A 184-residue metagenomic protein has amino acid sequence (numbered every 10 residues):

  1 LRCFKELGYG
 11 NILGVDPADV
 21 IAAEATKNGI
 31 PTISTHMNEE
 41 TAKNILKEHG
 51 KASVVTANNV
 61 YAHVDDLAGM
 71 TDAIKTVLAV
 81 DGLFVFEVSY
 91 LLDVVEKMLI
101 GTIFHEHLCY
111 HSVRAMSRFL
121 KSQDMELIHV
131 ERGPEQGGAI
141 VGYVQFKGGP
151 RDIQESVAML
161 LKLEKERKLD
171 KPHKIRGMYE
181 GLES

Functional and structural regions predicted by a protein language model:
L1-Y9: Conserved SAM-binding loop of SAM-dependent methyltransferases across substrates and taxa, primarily the Class I
G10-D16, S34: Conserved SAM-binding motif I beta-strand of class I
A18-V20: Conserved SAM/SAH-binding beta-strand->alpha-helix loop
N28-N44: Conserved SAM-binding strand-loop segment of SAM-dependent methyltransferases
S53-T56: A conserved beta-strand element that flanks and buttresses the S-adenosyl-L-methionine
A68-V85: A short glycine-rich, Lys/Arg-flanked "PGG" loop and its adjoining helix->strand segment in the class I
F84-C109, V113-L120: Short, glycine-/aromatic-enriched active-site segment of Class I SAM-dependent methyltransferases
Q136-E183: Flexible, glycine-/basic-rich loop-and-beta segments that form/coincide with the SAM-dependent methyltransferase
